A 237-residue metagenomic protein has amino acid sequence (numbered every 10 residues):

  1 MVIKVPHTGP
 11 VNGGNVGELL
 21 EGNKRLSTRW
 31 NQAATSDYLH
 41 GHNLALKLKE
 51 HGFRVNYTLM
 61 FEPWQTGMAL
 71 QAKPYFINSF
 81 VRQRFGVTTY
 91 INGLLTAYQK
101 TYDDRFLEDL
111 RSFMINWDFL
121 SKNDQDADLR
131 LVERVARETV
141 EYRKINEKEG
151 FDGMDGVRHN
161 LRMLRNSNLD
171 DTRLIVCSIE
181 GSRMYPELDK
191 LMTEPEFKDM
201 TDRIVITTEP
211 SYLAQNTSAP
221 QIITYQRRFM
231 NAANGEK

Functional and structural regions predicted by a protein language model:
M1, F197-K198, T208-N216: Conserved phosphate-chemistry cores used by DNA topoisomerases
M1-N31: Active-site entrance/lid segments in N-terminal catalytic domains of soluble metabolic enzymes
T8-G17, R84-F85, E180-P186, S211-A214: Short acidic, S/G/P-rich loop/turn micro-motifs used as interaction or catalytic elements
E21-L46, F53-M200: Catalytic alpha/beta core domains of metabolic enzymes, predominantly
T89-D104, T193-E194, L213-K237: C-terminal helical cap(s) of enzyme catalytic domains, especially alpha/beta-barrels
I179-G181, I206-E209, A219-P220, E236: Terminal-region recognition feature
